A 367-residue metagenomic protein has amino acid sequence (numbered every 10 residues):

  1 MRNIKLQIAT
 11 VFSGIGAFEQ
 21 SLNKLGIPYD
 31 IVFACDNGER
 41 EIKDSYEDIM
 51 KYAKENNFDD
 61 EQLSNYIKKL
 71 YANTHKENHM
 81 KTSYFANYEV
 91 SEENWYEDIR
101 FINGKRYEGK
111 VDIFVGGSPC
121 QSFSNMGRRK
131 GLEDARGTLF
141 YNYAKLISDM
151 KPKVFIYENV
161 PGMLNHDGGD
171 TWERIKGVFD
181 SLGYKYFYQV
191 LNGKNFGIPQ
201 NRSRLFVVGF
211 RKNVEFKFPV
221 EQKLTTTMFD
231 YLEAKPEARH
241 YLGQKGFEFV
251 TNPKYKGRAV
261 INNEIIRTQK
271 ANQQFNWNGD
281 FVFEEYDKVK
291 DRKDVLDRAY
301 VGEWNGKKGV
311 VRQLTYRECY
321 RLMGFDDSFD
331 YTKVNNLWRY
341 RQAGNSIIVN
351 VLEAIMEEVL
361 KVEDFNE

Functional and structural regions predicted by a protein language model:
R2, I102-I113, C120-N276, D280-R292: Class I S-adenosyl-L-methionine
R2-K151, P161-N165, D170-E173: Core alpha/beta nucleotide-donor-binding catalytic domains of modification enzymes
A9, F155, A343: Short beta-strand immediately N-terminal to the catalytic nucleophile in serine-hydrolase-like folds
G16, F179-D180, F210-R211, E233 (+2 more regions): Hydrophobic/aromatic-lined pockets within catalytic cores
S21, H79, S83-N87, R174-S181 (+3 more regions): Amphipathic alpha-helical segments that form well-ordered structural scaffolds and often line/cohere around active
G117, V154, Q313-Y316: Short aromatic/basic micro-patch
L242-E367: C-terminal target-recognition/interaction regions appended to catalytic cores
